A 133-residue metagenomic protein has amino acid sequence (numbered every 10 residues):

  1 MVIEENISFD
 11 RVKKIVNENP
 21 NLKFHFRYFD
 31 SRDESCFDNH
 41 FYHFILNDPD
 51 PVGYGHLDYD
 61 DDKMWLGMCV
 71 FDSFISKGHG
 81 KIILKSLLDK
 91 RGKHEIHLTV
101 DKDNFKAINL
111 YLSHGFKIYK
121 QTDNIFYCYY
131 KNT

Functional and structural regions predicted by a protein language model:
M1-D10, K14, F26, N132-T133: Conserved N-terminal entry element of GNAT/NAT acetyltransferase domains
I7, D61, F105-K106: Short alpha-helical
R11-S73: Acetyl-CoA-dependent GNAT
Y54, Y119-Q121: Residue-level detector of high-confidence beta-strand sites
K63, R91-K102: Conserved GNAT acetyl-CoA-binding A-motif
F74, G78-S86: Conserved acetyl-CoA pyrophosphate-binding loop and the N-cap/start of the following alpha-helix in GNAT-like
I75, L98-I108, N124-K131: Conserved beta-strand-loop-alpha-helix junction that forms the acyl-donor binding cleft
Y111, F116: Conserved active-site tyrosine of GNAT-family acetyltransferases
